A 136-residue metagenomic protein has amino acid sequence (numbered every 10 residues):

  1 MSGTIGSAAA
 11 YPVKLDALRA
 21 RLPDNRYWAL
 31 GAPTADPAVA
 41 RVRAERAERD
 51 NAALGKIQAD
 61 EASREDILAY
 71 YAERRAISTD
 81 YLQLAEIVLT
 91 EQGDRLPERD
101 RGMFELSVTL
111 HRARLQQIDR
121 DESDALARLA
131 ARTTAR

Functional and structural regions predicted by a protein language model:
M1-D60: Immediate post-signal-peptide N-terminus of mature secreted/exported proteins
G55-A131, A135: Surface-exposed, polar/charged faces of alpha-helical domains in mature secreted/periplasmic/lumenal proteins
